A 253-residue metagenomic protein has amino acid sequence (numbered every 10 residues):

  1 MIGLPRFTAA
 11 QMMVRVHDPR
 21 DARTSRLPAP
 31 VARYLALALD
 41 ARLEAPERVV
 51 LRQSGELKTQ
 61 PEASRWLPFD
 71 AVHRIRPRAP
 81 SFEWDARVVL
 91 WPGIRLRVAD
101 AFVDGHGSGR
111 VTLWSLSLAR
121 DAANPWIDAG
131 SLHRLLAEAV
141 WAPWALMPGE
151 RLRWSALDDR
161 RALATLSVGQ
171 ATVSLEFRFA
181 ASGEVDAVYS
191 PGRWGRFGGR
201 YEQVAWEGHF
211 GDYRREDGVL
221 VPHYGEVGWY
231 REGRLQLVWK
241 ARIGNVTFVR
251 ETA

Functional and structural regions predicted by a protein language model:
I2-V50: N-terminal leader/targeting segments and the immediate start of mature chains
V31, P68-H73, D100-G109, N124 (+6 more regions): Buried hydrophobic residues that stabilize the cores of well-folded domains
R33-S117: N-terminal mature ectodomain segment of secretory-pathway/periplasmic proteins
A45-R52, R78-D85, A156-T165, D186-A187 (+1 more regions): Short, hydrophobic/aromatic-rich segments at coil-to-beta transitions
L57-P68, W84-I94, L136-G149, A164-Q170 (+1 more regions): Short, solvent-exposed secondary-structure boundary motifs
A79-R87, D104-L113, G183-S190, L220-G225 (+1 more regions): Short, well-ordered strand-loop elements centered on a beta-strand within folded domains, enriched for acidic residues
R110-V168, Y201: Flexible, processing/modification-adjacent segments and terminal tails in exported/periplasmic/extracellular proteins
L163-R250: Gly/Pro-enriched, hydrophobic low-complexity segments that function as extracytoplasmic propeptides/linkers
